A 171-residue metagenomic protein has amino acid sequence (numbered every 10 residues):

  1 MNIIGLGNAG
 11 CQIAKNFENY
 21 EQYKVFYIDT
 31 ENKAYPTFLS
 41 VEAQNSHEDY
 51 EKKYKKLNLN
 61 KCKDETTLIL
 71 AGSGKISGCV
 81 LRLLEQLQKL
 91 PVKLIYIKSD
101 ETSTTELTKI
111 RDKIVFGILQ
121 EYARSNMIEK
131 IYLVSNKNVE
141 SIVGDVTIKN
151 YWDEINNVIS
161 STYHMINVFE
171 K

Functional and structural regions predicted by a protein language model:
M1-K171: Tubulin/FtsZ superfamily GTPase core signature
